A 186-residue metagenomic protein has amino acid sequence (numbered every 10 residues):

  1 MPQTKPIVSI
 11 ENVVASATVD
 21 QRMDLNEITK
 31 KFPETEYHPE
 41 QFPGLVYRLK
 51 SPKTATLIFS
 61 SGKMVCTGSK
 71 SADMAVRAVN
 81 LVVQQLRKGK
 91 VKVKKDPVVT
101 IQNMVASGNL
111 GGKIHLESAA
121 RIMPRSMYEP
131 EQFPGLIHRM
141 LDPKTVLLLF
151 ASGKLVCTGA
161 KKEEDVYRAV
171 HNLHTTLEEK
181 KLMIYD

Functional and structural regions predicted by a protein language model:
M1-V146, S152-K154, A160-D186: Intrinsically disordered, low-complexity polar/charged tails and linkers
